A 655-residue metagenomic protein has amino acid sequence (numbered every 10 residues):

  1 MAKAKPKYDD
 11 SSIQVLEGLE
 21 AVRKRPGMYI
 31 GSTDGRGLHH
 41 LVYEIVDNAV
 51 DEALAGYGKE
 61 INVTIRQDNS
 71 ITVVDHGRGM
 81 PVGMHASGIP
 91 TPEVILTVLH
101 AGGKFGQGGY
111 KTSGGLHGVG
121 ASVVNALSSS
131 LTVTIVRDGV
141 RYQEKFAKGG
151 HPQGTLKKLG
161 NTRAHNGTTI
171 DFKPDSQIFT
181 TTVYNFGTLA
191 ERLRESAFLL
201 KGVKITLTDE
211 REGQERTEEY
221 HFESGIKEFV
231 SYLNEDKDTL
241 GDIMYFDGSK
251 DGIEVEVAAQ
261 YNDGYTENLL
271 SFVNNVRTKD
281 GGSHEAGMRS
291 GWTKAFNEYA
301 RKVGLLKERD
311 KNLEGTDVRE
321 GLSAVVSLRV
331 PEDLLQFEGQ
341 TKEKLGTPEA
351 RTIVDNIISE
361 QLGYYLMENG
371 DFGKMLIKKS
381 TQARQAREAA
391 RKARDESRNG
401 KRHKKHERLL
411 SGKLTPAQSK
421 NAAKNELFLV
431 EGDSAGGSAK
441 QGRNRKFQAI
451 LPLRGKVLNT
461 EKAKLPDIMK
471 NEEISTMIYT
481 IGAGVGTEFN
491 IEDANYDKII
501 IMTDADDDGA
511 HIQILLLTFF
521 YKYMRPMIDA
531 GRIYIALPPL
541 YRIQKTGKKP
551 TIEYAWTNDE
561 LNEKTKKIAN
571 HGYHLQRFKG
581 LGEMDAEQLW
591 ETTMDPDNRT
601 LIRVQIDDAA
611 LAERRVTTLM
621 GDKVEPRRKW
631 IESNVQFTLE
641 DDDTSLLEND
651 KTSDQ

Functional and structural regions predicted by a protein language model:
M1-S12, L19, Y43, D51-A53 (+12 more regions): GHKL-family ATPase ATP-binding module
K24-Y43: Conserved short strand/loop->alpha-helix "switch" segment adjacent to the catalytic nucleotide/phosphoryl-transfer site
D51-E52, G79-M80, D507-D508: Residues immediately C-terminal
V82-G102: Short conserved segment of the HATPase_c
Q385-H406, N421-L427, G437, Q441-R443 (+2 more regions): C-terminal interaction appendages of subunits in large macromolecular complexes
